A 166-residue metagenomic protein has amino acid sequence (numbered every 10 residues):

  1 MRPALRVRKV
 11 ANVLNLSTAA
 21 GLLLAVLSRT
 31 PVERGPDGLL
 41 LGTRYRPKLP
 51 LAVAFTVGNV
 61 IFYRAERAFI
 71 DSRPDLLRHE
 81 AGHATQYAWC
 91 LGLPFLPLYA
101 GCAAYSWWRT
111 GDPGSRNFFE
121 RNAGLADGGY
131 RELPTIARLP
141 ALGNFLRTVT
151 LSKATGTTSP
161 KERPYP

Functional and structural regions predicted by a protein language model:
R2-R34, L41-R44, L49-L51, P94-P166: Metalloprotease/metallohydrolase-associated module, dominated by Zn2+-dependent proteases
T18, F62, Q86-W89, A123-L125: Hydrophobic side chains within alpha-helical segments
L51-A54, I61-L77: Short pre-active-site segment immediately N-terminal to the catalytic Zn-binding motif
T56-R67, T110, D127, V149: Functional surface patches built around histidine and acidic residues
A81-P97: Catalytic Zn2+-binding segment of zinc metalloproteases
